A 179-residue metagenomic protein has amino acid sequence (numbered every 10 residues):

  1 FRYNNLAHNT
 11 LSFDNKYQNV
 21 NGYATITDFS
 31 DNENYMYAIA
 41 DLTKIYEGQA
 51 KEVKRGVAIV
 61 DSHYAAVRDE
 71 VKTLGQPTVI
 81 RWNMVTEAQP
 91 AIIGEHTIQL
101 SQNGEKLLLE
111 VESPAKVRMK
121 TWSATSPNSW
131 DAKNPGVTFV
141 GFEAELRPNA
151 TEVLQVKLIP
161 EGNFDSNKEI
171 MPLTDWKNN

Functional and structural regions predicted by a protein language model:
F1-N179: CBM-like, beta-strand-rich accessory domains located in the C-terminal region of large, secreted polysaccharide-active
